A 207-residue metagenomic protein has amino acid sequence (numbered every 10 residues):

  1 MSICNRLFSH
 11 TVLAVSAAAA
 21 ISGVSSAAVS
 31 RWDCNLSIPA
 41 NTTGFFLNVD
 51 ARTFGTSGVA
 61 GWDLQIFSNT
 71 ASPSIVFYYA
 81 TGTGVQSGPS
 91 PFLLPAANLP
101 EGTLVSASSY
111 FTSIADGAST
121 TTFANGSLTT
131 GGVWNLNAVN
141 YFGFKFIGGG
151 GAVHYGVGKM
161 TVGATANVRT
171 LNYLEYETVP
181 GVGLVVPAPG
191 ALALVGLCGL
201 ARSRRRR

Functional and structural regions predicted by a protein language model:
S2-R6, L171, V186: Well-ordered, non-transmembrane segments within structured domains
S2-V12, R207: Bacterial N-terminal signal peptides that target proteins for export
V12-S22: Bacterial N-terminal signal peptides
G23-A27: Sec/Tat signal peptide C-region and signal peptidase I cleavage site
A28-V185: A domain-level signal for the mature, folded cores of soluble proteins
W32, R205-R207: Long hydrophobic alpha-helices with heptad-repeat/coiled-coil character
P187-R204: A short, hydrophobic C-terminal helix/tail in secreted or cell-surface proteins
